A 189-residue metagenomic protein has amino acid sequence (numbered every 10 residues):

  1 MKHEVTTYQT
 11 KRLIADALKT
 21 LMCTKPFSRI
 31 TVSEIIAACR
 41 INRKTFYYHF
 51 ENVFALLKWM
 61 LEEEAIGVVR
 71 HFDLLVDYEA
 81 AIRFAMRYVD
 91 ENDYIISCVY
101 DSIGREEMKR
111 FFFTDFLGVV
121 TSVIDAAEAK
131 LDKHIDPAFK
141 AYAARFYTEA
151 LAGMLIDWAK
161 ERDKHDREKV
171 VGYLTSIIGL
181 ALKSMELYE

Functional and structural regions predicted by a protein language model:
M1-K25, R29-V32, A38-E189: Alpha-helical bundle regulatory/interaction domains
